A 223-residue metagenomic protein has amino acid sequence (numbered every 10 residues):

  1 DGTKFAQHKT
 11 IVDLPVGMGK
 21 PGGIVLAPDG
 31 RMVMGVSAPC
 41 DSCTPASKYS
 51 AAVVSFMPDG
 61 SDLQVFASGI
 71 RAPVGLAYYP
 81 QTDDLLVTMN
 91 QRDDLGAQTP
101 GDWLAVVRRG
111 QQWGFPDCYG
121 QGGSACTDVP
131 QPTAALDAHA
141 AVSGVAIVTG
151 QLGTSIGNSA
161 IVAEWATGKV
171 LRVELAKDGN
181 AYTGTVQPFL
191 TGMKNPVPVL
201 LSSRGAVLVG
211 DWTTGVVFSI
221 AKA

Functional and structural regions predicted by a protein language model:
D1-A27, G35-C40: Asp-box/WD-like beta-propeller blade repeats and closely related beta-sheet repeat scaffolds
D13-V16, S68, D137, T191: WD40 beta-propeller blade-start loop/N-cap
P21, A38-C43, K48-Q64, R71-Q187 (+3 more regions): Beta-propeller domain segments
A27-D29, P80: A short, structured loop/turn motif at beta-sheet edges
G30-M34, V106-V107: Conserved beta-strand/short-helix segments that make up beta-rich extracellular adhesion/recognition modules
V197: Short, flexible loop segments at boundaries between secondary-structure elements
